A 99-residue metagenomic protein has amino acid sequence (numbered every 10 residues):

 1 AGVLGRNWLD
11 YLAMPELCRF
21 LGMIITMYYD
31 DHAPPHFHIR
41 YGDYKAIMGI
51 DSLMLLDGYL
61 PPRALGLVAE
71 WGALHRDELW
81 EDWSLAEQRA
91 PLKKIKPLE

Functional and structural regions predicted by a protein language model:
G2-E99: Basic nucleic-acid-binding interfaces
